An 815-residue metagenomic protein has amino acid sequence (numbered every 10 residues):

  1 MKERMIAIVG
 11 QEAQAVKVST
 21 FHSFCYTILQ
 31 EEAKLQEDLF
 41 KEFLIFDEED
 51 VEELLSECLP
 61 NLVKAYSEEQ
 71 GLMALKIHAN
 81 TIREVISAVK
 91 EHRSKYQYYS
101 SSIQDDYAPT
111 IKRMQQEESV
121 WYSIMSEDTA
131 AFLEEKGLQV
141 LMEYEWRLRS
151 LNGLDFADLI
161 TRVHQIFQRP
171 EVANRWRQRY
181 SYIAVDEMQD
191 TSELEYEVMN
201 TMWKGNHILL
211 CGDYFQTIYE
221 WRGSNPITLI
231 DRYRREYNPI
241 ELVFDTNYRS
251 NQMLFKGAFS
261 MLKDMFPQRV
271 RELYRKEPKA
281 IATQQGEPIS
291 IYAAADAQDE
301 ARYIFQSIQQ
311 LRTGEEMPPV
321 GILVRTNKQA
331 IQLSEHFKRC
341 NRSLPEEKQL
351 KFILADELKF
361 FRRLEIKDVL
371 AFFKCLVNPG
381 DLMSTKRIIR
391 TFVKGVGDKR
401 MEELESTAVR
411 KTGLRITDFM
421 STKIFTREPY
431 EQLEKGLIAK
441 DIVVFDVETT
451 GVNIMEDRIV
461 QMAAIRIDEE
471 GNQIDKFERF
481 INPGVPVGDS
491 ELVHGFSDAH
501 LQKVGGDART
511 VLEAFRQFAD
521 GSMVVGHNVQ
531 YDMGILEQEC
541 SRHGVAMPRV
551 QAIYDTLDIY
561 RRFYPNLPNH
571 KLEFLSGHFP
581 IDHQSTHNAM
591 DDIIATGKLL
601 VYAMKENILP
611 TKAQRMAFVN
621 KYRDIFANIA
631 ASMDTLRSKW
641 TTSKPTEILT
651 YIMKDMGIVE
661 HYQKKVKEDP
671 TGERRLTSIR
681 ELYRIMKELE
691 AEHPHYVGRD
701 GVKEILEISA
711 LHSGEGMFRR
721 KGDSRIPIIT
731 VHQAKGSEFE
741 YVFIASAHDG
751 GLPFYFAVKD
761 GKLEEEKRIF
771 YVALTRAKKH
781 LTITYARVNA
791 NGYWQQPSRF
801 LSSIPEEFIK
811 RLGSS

Functional and structural regions predicted by a protein language model:
M1-A157, T161, P288, Q298 (+4 more regions): A basic/glycine-biased coupling hinge at the interface between accessory DNA-binding modules
K17, D47-D50, A130-I230, T246-S250 (+3 more regions): Conserved helicase NTPase motor core
T20, E241, K440-F445, T449-H543 (+3 more regions): Conserved non-catalytic scaffold segment of RNase H-like nuclease domains
D38-I45, D231, N238-R249, P267-L323 (+7 more regions): Inter-lobe coupling/hinge region of RecA-like P-loop helicase motors
S126, K374-F445, D468-E470, E606-F808: Conserved helicase C-terminal RecA-like lobe
E193-A294, N472-K476, L492: Conserved RecA-like helicase ATPase core segment that couples NTP binding/hydrolysis to strand translocation
Y303-D356, T635-K687: Conserved helicase/translocase motor-coupling segment
T313-E428, L575-A630: ATPase/helicase motor core of nucleic-acid motors
